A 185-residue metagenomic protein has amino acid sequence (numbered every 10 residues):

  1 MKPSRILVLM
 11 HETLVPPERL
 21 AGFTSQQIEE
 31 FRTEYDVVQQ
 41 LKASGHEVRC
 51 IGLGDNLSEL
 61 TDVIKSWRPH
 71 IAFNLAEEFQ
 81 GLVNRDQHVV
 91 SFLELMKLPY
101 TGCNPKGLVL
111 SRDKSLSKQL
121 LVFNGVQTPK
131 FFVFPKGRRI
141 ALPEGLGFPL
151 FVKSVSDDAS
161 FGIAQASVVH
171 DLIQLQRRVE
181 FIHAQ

Functional and structural regions predicted by a protein language model:
M1-P99, P105-K106, S111-R112, L116 (+2 more regions): ATP-binding N-terminal substructure of ATP-dependent carboxylate-amine bond-forming enzymes
S4-M10, I64-K65, V109-Q185: Active-site nucleotide/adenylate-binding loops and adjacent lid/helix of ATP-dependent enzymes
